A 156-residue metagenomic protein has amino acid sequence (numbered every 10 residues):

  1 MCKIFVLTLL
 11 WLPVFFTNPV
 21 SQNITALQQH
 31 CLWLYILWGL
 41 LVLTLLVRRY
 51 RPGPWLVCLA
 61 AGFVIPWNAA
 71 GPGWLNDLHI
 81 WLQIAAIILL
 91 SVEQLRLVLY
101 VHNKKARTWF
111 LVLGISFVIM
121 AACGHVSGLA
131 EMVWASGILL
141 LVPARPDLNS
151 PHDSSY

Functional and structural regions predicted by a protein language model:
M1-F15, V57-C58, L111-S116, G137-I138: Alpha-helical transmembrane segments
M1-Y50: N-terminal topogenic module of multi-pass integral membrane proteins
T8-L9, L34-V47, A85-L97, V133-L148: Hydrophobic cores of alpha-helical transmembrane segments in multi-pass inner/ER membrane proteins, independent
N18-P19, P66-W74, I119-V126: Juxtamembrane "helix-exit" motif on the non-cytosolic side of transmembrane helices
T25-Q28, G73-A86, G128-W134: Non-cytosolic membrane-interface motifs at loop->transmembrane helix junctions
L40-L45, A61-V64, S91-V92, L113-A121: Hydrophobic, membrane-inserted alpha-helices
P54-L111: Membrane-proximal helix-loop-helix units in multi-pass membrane proteins
K104-Y156: Terminal transmembrane helical module of multi-pass membrane proteins
